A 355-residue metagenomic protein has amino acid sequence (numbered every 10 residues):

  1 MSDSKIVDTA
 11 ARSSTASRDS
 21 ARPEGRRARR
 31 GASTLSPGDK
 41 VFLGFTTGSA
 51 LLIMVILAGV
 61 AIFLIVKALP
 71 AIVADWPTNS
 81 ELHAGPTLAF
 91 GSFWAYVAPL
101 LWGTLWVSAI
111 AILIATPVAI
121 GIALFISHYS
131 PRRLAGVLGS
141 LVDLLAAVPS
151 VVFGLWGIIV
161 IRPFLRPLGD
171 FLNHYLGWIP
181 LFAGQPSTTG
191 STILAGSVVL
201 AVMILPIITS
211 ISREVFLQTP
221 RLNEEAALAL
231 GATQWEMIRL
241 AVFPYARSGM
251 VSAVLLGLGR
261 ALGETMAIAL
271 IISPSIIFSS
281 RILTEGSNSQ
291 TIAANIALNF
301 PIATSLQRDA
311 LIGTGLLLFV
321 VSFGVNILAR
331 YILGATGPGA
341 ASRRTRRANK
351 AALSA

Functional and structural regions predicted by a protein language model:
M1-A50, A329-A355: Transmembrane alpha-helical segments of polytopic membrane transport and secretion proteins
A28-F45, L64-A111, P131, P186 (+2 more regions): Periplasmic/extracellular loop-to-transmembrane helix junction in inner-membrane transport proteins
A74-A98, F153-V202, S273, L283-G286: Membrane-interfacial helix termini and adjacent extracytoplasmic/periplasmic loops of multi-pass transporters
A95-F125, V254, F323: Transmembrane alpha-helix signature in integral membrane proteins
A111-V142, A329-P338: Transmembrane-helix boundary motif in ABC transporter permease subunits
L144, V148, I208-V215, T219 (+2 more regions): Transmembrane alpha-helices
R213-R221, L228, A297-A355: C-terminal transmembrane helix and the adjacent membrane-cytosol boundary/short C-terminal tail of inner/organellar
A261-S305: Glycine-rich helix-loop "coupling/hinge" segments at transmembrane-helix boundaries in multipass transporters
